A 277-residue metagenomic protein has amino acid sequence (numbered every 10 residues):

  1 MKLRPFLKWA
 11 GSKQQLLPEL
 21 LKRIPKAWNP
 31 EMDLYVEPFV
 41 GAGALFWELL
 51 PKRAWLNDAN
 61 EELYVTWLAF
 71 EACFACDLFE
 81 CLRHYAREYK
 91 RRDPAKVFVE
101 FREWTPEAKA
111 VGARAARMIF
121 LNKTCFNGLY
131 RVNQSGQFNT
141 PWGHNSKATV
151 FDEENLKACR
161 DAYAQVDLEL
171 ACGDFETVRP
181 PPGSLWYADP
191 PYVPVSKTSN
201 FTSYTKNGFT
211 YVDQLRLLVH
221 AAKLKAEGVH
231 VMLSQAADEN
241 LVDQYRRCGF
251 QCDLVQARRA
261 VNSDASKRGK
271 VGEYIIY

Functional and structural regions predicted by a protein language model:
K2-R23, W28-P30, C73-F201, R216 (+2 more regions): SAM-dependent nucleic-acid methyltransferase catalytic core
P30-Y89: Conserved S-adenosyl-L-methionine
F39-A44, L156, A236-E239: Short, polar loop motifs at secondary-structure junctions
V40, E61, T177, Y192 (+1 more regions): Short, glycine/acidic-enriched loop or turn micro-motifs at the edges of active sites
G41, W67, I119, V231 (+1 more regions): A residue-level signal for conserved active-site and pocket-lining positions in enzyme catalytic cores
L49-A54, P180-S184, A226-E227, C248-F250: Short glycine/proline-enriched coil/turn segments at helix->beta-strand junctions
N60-L63, V193, V255-N262: Short, acidic/turn-prone active-site loops that include or flank metal/cofactor- and phosphate-binding residues
S203, N207-Y277: Long, positively charged, glycine-interspersed low-complexity recognition regions
